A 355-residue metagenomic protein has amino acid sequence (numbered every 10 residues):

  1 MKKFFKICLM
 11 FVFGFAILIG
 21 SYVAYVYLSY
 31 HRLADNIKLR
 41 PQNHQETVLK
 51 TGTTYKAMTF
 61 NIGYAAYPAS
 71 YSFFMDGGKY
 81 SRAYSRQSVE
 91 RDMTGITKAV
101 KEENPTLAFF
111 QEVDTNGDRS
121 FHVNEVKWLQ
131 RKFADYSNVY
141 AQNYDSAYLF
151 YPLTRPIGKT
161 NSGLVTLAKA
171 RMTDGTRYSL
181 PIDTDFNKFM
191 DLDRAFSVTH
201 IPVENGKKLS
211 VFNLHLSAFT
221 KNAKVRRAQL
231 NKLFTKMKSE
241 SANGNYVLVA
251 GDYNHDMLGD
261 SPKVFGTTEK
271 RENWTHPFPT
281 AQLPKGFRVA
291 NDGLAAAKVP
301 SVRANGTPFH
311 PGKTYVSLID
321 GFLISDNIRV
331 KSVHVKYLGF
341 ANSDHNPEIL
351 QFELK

Functional and structural regions predicted by a protein language model:
K2-D135, Y140-R155, N161, K355: N-terminal, active-site-proximal structural segment of metallo-dependent hydrolase catalytic domains
K56-I62, D92-H122, L167, T199-I201 (+4 more regions): Active-site beta-strand/loop signature of hydrolases that rely on acidic residues for catalysis
K79-S85, V113-T115, L180-K188, H215-K224: Surface-exposed cleft-lining segments at the edges of enzyme active sites
R131-A134, K159-G175, T314-R329, E353: Conserved beta strand-loop-helix elements of the APE1-like EEP
D145-K208, N213: A well-ordered secondary-structure block
N187-K188, P308-K313, Y337-A341: Short proline/glycine-enriched turn/loop segments at secondary-structure junctions
K221-D326: Metal-dependent phosphoesterases centered on the DNase I-like endonuclease/exonuclease/phosphatase
I328-G339: Low-complexity, intrinsically disordered Gly/Pro/Thr-rich segments
